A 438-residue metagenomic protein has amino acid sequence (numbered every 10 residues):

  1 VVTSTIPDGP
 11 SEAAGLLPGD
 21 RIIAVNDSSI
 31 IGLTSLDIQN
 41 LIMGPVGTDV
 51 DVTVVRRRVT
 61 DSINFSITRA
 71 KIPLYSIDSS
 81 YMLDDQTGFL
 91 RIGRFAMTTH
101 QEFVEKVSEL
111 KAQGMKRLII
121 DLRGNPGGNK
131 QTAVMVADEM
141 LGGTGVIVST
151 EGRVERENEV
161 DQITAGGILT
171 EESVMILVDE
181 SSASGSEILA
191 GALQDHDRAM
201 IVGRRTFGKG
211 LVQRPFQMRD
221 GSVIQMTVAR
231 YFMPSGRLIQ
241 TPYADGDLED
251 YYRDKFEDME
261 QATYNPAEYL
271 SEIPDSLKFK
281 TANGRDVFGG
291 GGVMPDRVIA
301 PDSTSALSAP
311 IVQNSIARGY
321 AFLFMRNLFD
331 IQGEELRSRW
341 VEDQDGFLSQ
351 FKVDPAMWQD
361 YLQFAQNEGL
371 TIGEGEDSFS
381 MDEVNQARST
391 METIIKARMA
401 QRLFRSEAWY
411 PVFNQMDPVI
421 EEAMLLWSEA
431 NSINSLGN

Functional and structural regions predicted by a protein language model:
T3-L17, I23-G221: Cleft-lining beta-strand/loop regions that shape enzyme active-site pockets
I22-I23, V50, I239, V287: Generic structural signal for buried aliphatic residues
I31, N64, Q225, Q240 (+1 more regions): A sequence-level detector of short linear motifs
T53-R57, F232, K280: A generic structural motif
T68, R153, A229, A244 (+1 more regions): Residue-level structural signal for beta-strand termini and adjacent loop
R214, M226-D247: Extended catalytic-interface subdomain
L238-I239, Y243-N438: Conserved functional hotspot residues or short segments at active or partner-binding sites across diverse domains
